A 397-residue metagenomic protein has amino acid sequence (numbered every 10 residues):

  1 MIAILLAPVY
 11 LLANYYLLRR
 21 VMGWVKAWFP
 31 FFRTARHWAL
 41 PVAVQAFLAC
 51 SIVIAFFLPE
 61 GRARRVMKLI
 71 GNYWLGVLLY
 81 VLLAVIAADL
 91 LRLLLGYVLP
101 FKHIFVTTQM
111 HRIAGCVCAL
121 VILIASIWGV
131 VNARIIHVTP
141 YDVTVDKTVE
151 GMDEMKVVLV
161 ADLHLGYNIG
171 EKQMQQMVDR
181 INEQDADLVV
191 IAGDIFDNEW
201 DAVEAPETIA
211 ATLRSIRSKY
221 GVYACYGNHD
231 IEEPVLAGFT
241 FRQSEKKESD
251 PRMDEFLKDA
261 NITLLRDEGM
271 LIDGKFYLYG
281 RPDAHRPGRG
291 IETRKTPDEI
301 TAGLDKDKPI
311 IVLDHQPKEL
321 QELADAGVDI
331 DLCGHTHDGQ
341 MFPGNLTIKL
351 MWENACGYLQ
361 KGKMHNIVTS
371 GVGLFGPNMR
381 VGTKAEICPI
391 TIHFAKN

Functional and structural regions predicted by a protein language model:
M1-R134: Non-catalytic terminal accessory segments
L17, M22-G23, V81, A87 (+4 more regions): Residue-level detector of solvent-exposed, low-hydrophobicity positions
L40-V42, F57-P59, T108-M110, V145-V149 (+2 more regions): Short, functional N-terminal and low-complexity linear motifs
A133-T148: Alpha-helical transmembrane signal-anchor/signal-peptide segments
K147-N397: Soluble catalytic domains of enzymes that build or remodel membrane lipids, polysaccharides, and related
